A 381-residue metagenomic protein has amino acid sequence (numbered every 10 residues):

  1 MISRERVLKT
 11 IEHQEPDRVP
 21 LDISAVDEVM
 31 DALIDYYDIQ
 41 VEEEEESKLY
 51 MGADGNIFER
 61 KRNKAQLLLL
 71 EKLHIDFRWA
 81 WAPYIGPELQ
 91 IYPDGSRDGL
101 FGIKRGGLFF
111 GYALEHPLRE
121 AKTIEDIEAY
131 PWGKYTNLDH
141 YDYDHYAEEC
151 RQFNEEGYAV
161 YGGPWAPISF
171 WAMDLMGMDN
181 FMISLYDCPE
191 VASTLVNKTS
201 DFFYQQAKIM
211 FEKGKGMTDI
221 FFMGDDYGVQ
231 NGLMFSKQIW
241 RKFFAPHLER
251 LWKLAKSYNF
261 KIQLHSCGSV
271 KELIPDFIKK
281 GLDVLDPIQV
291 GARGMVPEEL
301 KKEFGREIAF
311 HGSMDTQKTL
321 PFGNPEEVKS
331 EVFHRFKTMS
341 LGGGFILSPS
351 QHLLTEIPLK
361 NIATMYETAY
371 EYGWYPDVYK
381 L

Functional and structural regions predicted by a protein language model:
M1-E44, E59, D98, I103-L381: Active-site loop segments of alpha/beta catalytic cores
A32-P87: Segments that shape or occlude catalytic/ligand-binding pockets
M51-D54, D94, F110, W132: Feature targets compositionally biased, intrinsically disordered low-complexity regions with long contiguous runs
L67, Y92-G95, F170: A generic hydrophobic-helix recognition signal that picks specific residues within alpha-helical hydrophobic
R78-Q90, S96-G99, T136-N137, R151: N-terminal catalytic cores of secreted or lumenal carbohydrate-active enzymes
